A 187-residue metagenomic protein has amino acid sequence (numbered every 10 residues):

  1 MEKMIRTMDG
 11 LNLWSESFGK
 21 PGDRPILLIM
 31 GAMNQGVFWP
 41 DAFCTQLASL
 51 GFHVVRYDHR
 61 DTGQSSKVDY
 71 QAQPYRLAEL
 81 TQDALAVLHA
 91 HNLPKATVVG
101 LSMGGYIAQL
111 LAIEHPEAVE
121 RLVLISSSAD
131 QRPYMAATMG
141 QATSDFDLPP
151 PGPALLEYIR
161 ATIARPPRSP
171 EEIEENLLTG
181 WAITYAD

Functional and structural regions predicted by a protein language model:
M1-I5: A domain-start/cap signature at the N-terminus of enzymes
T7-K67: Conserved HGGG/HGGXW glycine-rich cap/lid loop of the alpha/beta-hydrolase fold
C44, L85, I113-P116: A structural alpha-helix within SAM-dependent methyltransferase catalytic domains
V68-T81: Catalytic nucleophile-loop/oxyanion-hole region of alpha/beta-hydrolase and closely related hydrolase-like folds
A78-A96: Conserved acidic catalytic loop of the alpha/beta-hydrolase fold
P94-T138: Conserved hydrolase catalytic core segment
L122-P166: Flexible "cap/lid" loop of the alpha/beta hydrolase fold
P166-D187: Conserved alpha/beta-hydrolase catalytic His-Asp/Glu region
